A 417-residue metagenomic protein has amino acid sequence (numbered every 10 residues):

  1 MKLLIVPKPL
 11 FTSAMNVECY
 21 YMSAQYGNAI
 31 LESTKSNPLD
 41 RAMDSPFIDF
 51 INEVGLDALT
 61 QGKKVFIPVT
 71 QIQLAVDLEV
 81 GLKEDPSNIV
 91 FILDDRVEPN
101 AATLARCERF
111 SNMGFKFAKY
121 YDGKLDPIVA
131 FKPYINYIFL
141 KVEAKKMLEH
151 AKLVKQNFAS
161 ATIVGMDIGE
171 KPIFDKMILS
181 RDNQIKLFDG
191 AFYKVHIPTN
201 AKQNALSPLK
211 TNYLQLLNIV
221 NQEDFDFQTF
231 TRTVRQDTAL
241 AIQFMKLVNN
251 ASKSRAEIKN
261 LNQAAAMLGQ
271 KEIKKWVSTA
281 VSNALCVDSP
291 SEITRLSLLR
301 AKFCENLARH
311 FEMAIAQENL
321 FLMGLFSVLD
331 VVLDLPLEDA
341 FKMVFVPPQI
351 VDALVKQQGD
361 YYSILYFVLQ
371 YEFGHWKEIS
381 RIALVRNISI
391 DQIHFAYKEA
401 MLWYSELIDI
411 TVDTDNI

Functional and structural regions predicted by a protein language model:
M1-N88, D95-A102, G269, E292: Bacterial c-di-GMP phosphodiesterase EAL domain
D40-D44, I67-Q73, N88-L93, A118 (+6 more regions): Short acidic/polar alpha-helix capping motifs at helix-coil junctions
M43-V54, R106, D226, F230 (+2 more regions): Amphipathic alpha-helical coiled-coil segments that mediate homodimerization and allosteric signal transmission
L56-T60, N112, Q156, H310-M313: Secondary-structure boundary motif
I72-G81, V142-L153, L307-F311: Short, composition-biased local secondary-structure segments
K83-K194, N319: The catalytic core of metal-dependent phosphodiesterases that act on cyclic dinucleotides
L148, K152-L153, F158-I417: Conserved alpha-helical "signature site" that marks functionally important helical segments or helix/loop junctions
